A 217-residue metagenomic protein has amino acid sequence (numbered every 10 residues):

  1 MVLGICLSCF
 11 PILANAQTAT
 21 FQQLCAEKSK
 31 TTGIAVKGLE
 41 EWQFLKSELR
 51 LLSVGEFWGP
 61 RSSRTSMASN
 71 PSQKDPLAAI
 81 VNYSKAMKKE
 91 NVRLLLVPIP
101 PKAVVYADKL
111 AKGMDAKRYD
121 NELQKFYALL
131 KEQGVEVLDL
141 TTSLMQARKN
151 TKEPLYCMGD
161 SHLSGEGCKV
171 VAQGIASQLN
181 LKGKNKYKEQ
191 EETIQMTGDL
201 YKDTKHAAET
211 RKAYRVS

Functional and structural regions predicted by a protein language model:
G4-S217: Extracellular glycan-modifying ectodomains
